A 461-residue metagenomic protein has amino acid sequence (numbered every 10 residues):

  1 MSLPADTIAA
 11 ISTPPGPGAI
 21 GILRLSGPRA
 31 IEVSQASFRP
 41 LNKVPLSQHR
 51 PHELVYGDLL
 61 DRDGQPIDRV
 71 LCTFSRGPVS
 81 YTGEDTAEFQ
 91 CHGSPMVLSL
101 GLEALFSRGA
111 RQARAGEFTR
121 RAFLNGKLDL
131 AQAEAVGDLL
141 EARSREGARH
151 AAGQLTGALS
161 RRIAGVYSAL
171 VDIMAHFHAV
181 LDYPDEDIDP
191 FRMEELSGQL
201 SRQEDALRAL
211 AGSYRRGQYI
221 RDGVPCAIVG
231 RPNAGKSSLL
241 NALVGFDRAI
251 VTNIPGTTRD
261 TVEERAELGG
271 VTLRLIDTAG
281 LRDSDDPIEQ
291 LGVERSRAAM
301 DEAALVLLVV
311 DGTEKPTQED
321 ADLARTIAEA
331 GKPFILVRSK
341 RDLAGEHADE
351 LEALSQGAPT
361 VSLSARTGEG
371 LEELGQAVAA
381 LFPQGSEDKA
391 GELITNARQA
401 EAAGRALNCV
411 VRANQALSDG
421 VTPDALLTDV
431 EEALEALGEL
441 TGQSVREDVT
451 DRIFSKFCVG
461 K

Functional and structural regions predicted by a protein language model:
M1-R149, G153, G157, A328-A330 (+1 more regions): A glycine-rich (often HGG/GG-containing) alpha/beta subdomain
S2-P15, R145-E267, S284-D286, T313-K461: C-terminal-of-GTPase-core extension/linker across diverse P-loop GTPases
S26, C91-G93, L243, T278 (+2 more regions): Glycine-rich, N-terminal phosphate-binding loop of Rossmann-like dinucleotide-binding domains
L54-D68, C72-R76, G256-S284, E302-L305: Switch I (G2) and immediately adjacent beta-strands of P-loop GTPase domains
R111, T272-R274, P359: Conserved beta-strand segments of alpha/beta enzyme cores
G126, N233, D277: Conserved G/P- and acidic residue-centered "switch" motifs that form tight phosphate/ATP-binding loops in soluble
L275, V309, V337: Generic enzyme active-site microenvironment
E289-T313: Inter-motif core of Ras-like GTPase G domains
